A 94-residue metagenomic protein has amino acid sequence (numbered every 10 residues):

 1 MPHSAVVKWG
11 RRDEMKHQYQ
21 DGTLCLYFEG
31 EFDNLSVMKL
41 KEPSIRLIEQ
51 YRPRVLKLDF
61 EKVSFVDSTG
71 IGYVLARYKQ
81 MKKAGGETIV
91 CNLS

Functional and structural regions predicted by a protein language model:
W9-E42, E61: STAS-typified acidic loop motif
N34-S94: Amphipathic alpha-helical interaction surfaces in cytosolic regulatory modules
